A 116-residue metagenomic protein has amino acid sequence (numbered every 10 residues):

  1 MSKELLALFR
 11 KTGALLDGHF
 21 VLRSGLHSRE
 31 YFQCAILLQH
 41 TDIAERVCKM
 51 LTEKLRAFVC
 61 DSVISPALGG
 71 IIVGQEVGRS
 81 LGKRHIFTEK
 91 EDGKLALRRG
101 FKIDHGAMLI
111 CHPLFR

Functional and structural regions predicted by a protein language model:
M1-R116: PRPP-associated nucleotide enzymes
